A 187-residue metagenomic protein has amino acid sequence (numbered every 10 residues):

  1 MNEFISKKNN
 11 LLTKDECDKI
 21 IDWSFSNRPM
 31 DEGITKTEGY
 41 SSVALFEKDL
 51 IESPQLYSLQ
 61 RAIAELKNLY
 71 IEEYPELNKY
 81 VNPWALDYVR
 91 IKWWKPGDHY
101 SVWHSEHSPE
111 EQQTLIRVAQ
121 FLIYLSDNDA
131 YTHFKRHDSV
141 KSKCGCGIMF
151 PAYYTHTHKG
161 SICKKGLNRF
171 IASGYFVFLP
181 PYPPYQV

Functional and structural regions predicted by a protein language model:
M1-P83, R90: Non-heme Fe(II)/2-oxoglutarate
K79-V81, Q112, S161-C163: Beta-strand elements of modular eukaryotic interaction domains
W84-L86, D98-Y100, I116-V118: Short connector loops at helix/strand junctions that flank enzyme active sites, especially segments positioning acidic
I91-P96, E110-A130, F176: Short, conserved beta-strand element in jelly-roll/cupin
V102-E110: Short, surface-exposed loop/helix-turn segments at secondary-structure junctions that function as lids/hinges flanking
R117, D127-V187: Catalytic core of Fe(II)/2-oxoglutarate
